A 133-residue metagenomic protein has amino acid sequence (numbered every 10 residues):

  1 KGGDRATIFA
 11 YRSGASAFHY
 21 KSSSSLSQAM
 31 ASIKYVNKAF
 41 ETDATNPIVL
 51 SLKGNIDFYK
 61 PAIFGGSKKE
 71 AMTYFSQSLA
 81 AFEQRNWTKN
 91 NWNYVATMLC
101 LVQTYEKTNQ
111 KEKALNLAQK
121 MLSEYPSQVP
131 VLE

Functional and structural regions predicted by a protein language model:
K1-I8, N37-N46, L79-W92: Flexible helix-coil transition and linker loops at the boundaries of alpha-helical arrays
K1-T7, I33-N37, N116, E124-E133: N-terminal alpha-helical interaction modules that lie
S13-S25, N55, Y59-G65, N86 (+2 more regions): Short coil/turn linking the two alpha-helices of tandem helical-hairpin repeats
K60-T73, Q77-A80: Outer-membrane beta-barrel transmembrane domain signature
Q84-E133: Terminal, low-structured helical/coil segments at or just beyond the last alpha-helical repeat
